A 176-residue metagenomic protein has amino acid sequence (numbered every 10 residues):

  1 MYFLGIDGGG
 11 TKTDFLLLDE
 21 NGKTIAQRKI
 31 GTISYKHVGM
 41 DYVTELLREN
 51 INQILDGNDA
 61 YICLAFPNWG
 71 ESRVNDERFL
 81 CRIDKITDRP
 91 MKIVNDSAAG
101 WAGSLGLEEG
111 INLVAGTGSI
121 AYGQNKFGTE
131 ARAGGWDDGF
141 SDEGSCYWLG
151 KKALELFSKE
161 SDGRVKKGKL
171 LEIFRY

Functional and structural regions predicted by a protein language model:
M1, D88-R89, G106-G110, G128: Short coil/turn connectors at secondary-structure junctions
Y2-E45, N58, T129-A131, G135-W136: Short glycine-rich, Thr/Ser-proximal phosphate-binding strand/loop in the N-terminal lobe of ATP-dependent enzymes
F3-D7, Y61-C63, G110-V114, A121: Short glycine-aspartate micro-motif
T13-L18, A102, N112-L113, S119-Q124: Short beta-strand scaffold segments in enzyme catalytic cores
I51-K92, S104-L105: Short beta-strand-loop/turn "lid" adjacent to the catalytic site in phosphate-handling enzymes
I83, Q124, T129: Active-site phosphate-binding/coordination module
M91-N95, L113-A115, R132: General beta-strand structural signal in soluble alpha/beta enzymes
T129-Y176: Glycine-rich phosphate-binding loop plus the immediately following alpha-helix
